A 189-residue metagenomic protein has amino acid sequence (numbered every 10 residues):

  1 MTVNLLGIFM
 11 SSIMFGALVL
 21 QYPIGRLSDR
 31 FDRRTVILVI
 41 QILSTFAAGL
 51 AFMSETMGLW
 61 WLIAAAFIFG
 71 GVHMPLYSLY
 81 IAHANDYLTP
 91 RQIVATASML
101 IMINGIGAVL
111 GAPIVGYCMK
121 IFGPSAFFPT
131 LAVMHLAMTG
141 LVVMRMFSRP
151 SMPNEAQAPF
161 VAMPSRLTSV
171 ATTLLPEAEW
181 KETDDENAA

Functional and structural regions predicted by a protein language model:
V3-N4, L88-L100: Loop-to-transmembrane helix entry/capping segments in MFS-fold secondary transporters and related SLC/MFSD carriers
F9-A17, L100, N104: Transmembrane alpha-helical segments of major facilitator superfamily
M14-Y22, A108-V109: Residue-level signature of mid-helix packing/kink "hotspots" within the transmembrane helices of 12-pass Major
V19-D32, M119-K120: Helix-to-loop junctions at the C-terminal end of transmembrane segments in multipass secondary transporters
T35-L50, A132: Structural signature of the two symmetry-related core transmembrane helices
M74-T89: Intracellular juxtamembrane helix-capping segments at the cytosolic ends of symmetry-related transmembrane helices
Y117-H135: A membrane-interface helix-boundary motif in multi-pass transporters
R145-A189: Intrinsic disorder in cytosolic terminal tails and internal cytosolic loops of multi-pass membrane transporters
